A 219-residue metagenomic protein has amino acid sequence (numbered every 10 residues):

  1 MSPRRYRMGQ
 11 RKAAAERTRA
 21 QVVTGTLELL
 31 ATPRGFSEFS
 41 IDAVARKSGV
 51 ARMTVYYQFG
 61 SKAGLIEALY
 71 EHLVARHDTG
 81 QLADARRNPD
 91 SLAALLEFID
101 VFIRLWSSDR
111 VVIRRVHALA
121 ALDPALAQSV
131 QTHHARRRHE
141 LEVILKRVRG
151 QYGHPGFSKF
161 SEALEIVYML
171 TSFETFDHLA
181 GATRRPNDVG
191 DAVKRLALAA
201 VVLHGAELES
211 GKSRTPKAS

Functional and structural regions predicted by a protein language model:
M1-R17, E209-S219: N-terminal intrinsically disordered/low-complexity leader segments
R11-A14, T18-G25, K159: N-terminal positioning helix adjacent to the helix-turn-helix/winged-helix DNA-binding module
T18, K62, L69, L73 (+5 more regions): Hydrophobic/aromatic residues within well-ordered alpha-helical segments
Q21, L29-G64, A68: Helix-turn-helix
E38, R46, E67-F98: Amphipathic alpha-helical linker/stalk segments
F59, A118-D123, F173: Short helix-capping/turn signature of helix-turn-helix
D100, R104-H117, A125-Y152, S161-E165 (+2 more regions): Amphipathic alpha-helical packing segments from all-alpha helical-bundle domains
V148-L196, H204-S219: Hydrophobic/aromatic-rich alpha-helical bundle segments in the mid-to-C-terminal region
